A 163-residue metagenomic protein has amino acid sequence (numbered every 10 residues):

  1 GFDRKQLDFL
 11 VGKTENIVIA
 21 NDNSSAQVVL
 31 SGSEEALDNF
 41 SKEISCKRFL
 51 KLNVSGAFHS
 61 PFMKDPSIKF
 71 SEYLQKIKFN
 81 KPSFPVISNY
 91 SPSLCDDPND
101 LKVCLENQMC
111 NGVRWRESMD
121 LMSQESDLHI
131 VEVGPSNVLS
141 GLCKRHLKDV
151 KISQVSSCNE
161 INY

Functional and structural regions predicted by a protein language model:
G1-N111: Alpha/beta catalytic cores of group-transfer enzymes, especially the acyltransferase/condensing modules of polyketide
K78-Y163: Acyltransferase/transacylase module recognition
